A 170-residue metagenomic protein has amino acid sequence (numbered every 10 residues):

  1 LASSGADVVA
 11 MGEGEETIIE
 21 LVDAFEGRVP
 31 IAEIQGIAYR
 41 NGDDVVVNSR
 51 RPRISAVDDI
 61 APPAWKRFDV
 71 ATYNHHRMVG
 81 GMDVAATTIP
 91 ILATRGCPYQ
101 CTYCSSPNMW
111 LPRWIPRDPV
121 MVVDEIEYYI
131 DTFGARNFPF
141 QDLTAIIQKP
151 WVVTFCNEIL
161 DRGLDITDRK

Functional and structural regions predicted by a protein language model:
L1-A56: Glycine-rich beta-alpha loop elements in corrinoid/cobalamin-binding modules across cobalamin-dependent enzymes
P63-K170: Radical SAM [4Fe-4S] cluster-binding motif and immediate context
